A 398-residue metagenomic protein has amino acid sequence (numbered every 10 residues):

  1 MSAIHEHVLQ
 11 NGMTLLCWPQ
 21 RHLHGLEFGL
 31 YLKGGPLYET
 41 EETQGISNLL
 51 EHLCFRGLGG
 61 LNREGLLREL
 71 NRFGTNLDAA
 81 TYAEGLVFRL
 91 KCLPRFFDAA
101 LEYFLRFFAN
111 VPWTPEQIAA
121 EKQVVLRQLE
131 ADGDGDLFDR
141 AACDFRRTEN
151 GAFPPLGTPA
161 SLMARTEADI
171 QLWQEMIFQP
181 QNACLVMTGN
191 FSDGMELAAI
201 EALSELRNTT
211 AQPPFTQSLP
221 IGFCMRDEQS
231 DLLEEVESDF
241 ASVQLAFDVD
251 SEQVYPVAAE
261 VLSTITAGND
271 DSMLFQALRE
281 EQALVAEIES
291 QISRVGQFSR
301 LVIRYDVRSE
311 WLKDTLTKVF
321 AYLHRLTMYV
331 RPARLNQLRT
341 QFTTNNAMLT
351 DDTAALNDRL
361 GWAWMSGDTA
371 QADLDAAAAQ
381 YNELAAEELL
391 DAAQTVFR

Functional and structural regions predicted by a protein language model:
M1-L66, T158-S161, Q171-A277, L316 (+1 more regions): His/Glu-rich zincin catalytic helix
V8, R63-F215, V249-D250, E280-R398: Charge-rich, well-structured scaffold segments of protease-associated domains
